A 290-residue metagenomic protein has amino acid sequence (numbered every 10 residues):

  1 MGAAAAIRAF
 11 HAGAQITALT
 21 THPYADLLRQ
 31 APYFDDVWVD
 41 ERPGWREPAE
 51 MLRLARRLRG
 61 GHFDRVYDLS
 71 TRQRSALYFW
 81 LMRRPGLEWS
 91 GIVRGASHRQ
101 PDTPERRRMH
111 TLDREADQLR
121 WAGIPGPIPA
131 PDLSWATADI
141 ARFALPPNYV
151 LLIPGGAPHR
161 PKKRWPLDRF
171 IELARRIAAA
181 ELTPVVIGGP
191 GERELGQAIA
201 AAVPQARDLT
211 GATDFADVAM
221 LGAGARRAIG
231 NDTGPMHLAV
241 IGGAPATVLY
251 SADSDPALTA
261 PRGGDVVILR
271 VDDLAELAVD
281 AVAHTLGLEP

Functional and structural regions predicted by a protein language model:
M1-P290: Catalytic machinery of carbohydrate-active enzymes, primarily nucleotide-sugar-dependent glycosyltransferases
